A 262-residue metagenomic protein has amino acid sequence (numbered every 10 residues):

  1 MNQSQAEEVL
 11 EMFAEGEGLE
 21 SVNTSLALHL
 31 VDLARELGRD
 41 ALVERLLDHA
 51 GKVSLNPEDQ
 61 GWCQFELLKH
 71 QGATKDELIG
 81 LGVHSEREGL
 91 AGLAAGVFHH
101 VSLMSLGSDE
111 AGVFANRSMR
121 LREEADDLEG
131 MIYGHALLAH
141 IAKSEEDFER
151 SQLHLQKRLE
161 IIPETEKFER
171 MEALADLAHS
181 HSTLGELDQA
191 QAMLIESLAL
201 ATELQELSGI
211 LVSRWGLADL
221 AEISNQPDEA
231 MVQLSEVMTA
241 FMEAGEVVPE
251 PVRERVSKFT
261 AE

Functional and structural regions predicted by a protein language model:
N2-A6, D40, K75, S108 (+5 more regions): TPR-repeat structural position
A14, D48-K52, I79-R87, N116-E124 (+3 more regions): Amphipathic alpha-helical segments of tetratricopeptide repeats
S21, E58, G89-G92, E129 (+2 more regions): Residue signature of alpha-solenoid helical repeat architecture, marking inter-repeat boundaries and helix-start
S25, W62, E66, G96 (+5 more regions): Residue register of alpha-helical TPR repeats
L26, L30, Q60, Q64-L67 (+7 more regions): Structural register within alpha-helical repeat arrays
L37, L67, Q71-G72, V101 (+7 more regions): Structural motif corresponding to the intra-repeat A-B loop/turn of tetratricopeptide repeats
